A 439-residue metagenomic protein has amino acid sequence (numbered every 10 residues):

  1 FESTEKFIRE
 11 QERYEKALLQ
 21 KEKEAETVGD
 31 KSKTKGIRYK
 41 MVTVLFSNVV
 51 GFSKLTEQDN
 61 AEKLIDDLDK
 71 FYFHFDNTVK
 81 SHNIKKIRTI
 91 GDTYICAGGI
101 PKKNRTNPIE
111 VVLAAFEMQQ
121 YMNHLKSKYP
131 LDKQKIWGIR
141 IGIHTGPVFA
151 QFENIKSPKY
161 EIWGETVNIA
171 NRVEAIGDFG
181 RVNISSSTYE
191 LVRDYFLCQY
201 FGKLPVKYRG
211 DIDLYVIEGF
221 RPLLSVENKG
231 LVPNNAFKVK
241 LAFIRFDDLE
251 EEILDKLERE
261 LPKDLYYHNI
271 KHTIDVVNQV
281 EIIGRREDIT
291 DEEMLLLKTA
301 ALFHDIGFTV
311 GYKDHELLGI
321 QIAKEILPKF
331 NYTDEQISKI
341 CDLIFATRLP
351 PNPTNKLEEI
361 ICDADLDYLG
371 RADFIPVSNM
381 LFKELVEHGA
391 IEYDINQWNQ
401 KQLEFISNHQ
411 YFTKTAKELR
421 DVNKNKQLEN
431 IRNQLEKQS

Functional and structural regions predicted by a protein language model:
F1-K40, S225-R245, E258-R259: Regulatory cytosolic signal-relay segments
T4, S32-L113: Catalytic NTP-binding/metal-coordinating core of nucleotidyl cyclase/transferase enzymes
F46-S47, T78-E110, H124-E165, L214-Y215 (+1 more regions): Catalytic core of nucleotidyl cyclases, primarily class III adenylyl/guanylyl cyclases
G99, F201, Y332-A390: Histidine/acidic-rich helix-loop-helix segments that form or flank divalent-metal centers in metalloenzyme catalytic
V148-A150, I176-K238, K401, Y411 (+2 more regions): Cytosolic regulatory/linker segments at or just downstream of nucleotide-handling modules in signal-transduction
E250-I282, F303-V310, F412-L419: Active-site flanking loop/helix segments enriched in acidic
D264-L296, I322-N331: Alpha-helical phosphate/pyrophosphate-handling elements in metalloenzyme active cores
V276, E292-G311, H315, G319 (+1 more regions): His-Asp-centered metal-binding catalytic motifs of divalent-metal-dependent phosphohydrolases/nucleases
